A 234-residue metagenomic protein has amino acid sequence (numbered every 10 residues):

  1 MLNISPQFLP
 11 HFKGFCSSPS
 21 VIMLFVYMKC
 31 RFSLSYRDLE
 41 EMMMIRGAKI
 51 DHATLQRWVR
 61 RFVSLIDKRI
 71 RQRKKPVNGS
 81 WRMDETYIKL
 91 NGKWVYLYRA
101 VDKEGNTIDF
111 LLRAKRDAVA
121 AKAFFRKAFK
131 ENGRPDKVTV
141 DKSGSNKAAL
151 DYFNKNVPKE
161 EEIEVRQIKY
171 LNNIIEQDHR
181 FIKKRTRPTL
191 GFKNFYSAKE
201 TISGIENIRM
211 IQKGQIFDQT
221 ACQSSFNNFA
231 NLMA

Functional and structural regions predicted by a protein language model:
M1-A234: Residue-level recognition of single "structural anchor" positions that define or cap local secondary structure
